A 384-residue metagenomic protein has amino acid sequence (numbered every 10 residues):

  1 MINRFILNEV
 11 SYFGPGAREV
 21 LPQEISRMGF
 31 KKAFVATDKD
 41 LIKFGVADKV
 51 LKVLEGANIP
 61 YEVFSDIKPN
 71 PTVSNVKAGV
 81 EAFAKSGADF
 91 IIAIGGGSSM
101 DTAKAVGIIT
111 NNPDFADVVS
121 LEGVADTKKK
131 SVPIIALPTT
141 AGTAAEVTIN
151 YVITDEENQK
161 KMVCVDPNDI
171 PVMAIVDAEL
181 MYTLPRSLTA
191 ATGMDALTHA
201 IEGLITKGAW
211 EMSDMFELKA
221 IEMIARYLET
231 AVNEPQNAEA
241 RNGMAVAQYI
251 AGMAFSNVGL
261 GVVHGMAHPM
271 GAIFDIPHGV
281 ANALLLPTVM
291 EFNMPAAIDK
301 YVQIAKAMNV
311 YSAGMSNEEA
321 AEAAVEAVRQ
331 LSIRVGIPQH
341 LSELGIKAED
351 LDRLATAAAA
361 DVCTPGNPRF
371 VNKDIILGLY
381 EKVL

Functional and structural regions predicted by a protein language model:
M1-F64: An N-terminal, well-structured beta->alpha segment
R18-L21, K43-V46, V73-V76, S98-A103 (+3 more regions): Short glycine/serine/threonine-rich phosphate/pyrophosphate-binding segments that cradle anionic phosphate groups
I42-F115, T230-R241: N-terminal small/polar loop signature for handling phosphorylated ligands or for N-terminal nucleophile
K52, N150-V258: Carboxylate- and glycine-rich phosphate/diphosphate-binding segment that chelates Mg2+/Mn2+
S74-V176: Glycine/threonine-rich beta-strand-loop-alpha-helix active-site module that forms ligand/phosphate-binding
I273-D350: Gly/Pro-rich interdomain helix-loop hinge
K347-L384: Short, amphipathic C-terminal "tail helix"
